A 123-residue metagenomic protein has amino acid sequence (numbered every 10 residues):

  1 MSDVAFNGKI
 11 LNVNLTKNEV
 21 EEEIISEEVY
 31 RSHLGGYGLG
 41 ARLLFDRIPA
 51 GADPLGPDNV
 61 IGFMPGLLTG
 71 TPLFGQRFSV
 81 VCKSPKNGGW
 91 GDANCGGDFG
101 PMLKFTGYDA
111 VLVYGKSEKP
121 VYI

Functional and structural regions predicted by a protein language model:
M1-I123: Acidic carboxylate diad motif detector
